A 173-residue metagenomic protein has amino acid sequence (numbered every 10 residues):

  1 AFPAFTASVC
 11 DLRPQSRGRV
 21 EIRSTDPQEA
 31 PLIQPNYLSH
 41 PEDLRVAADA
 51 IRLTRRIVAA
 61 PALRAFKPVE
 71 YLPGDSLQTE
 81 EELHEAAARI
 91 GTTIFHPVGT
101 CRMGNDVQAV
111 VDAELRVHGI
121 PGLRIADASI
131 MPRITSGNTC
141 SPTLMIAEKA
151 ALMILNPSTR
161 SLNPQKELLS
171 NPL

Functional and structural regions predicted by a protein language model:
A1-P142, A150-L173: FAD-dependent oxidoreductase catalytic-site/capping-region signature
